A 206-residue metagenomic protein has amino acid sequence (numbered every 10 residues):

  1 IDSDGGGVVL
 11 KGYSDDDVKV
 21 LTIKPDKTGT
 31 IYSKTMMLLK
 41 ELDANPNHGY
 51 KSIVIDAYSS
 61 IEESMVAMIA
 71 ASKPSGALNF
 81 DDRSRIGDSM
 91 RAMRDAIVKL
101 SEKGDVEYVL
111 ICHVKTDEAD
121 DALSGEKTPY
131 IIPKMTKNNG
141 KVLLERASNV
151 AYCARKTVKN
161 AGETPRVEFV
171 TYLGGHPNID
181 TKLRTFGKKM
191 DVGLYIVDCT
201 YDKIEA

Functional and structural regions predicted by a protein language model:
I1-I55, S59-S64: Conserved P-loop
D15, K103, L144-E145: Short, well-ordered coil/turn elements that cap or connect secondary structure elements
L39-L42, I97-S101, A147: Hydrophobic, Leu/Ile/Phe/Ala-enriched alpha-helical segments that form helix-helix packing faces
S52-K141: P-loop NTPase motor core
Y108-G193: Phosphate-binding/switch region of NTP-binding enzymes
T200-A206: Long, highly charged low-complexity segments enriched in Glu/Asp and Lys/Arg with interspersed Ser/Thr
